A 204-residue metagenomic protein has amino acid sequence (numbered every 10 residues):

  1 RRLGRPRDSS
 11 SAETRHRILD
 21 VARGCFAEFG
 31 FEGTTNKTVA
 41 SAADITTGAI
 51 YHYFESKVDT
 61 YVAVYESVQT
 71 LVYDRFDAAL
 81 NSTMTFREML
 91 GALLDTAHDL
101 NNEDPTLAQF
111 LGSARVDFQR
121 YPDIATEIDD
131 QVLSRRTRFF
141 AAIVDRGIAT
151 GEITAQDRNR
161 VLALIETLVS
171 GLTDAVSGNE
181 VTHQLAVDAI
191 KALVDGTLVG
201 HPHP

Functional and structural regions predicted by a protein language model:
R1-E13, H203-P204: N-terminal intrinsically disordered/low-complexity leader segments
P6, R17, V21, C25-D59 (+1 more regions): Helix-turn-helix
T14-A22, V39, V64-V68, V72 (+2 more regions): Generic hydrophobic, amphipathic alpha-helix propensity
A63, D74-Q109, V161-I165, V187 (+1 more regions): Hydrophobic alpha-helical connector segments
Y73, E103, P122-A149, N159-A163 (+1 more regions): Amphipathic alpha-helical packing segments from all-alpha helical-bundle domains
E88, N101-T126, D174: Amphipathic alpha-helical segments used for helix-helix packing
A141-A142, T154-A175, L185-T197: Hydrophobic alpha-helical segments that form the core of small-molecule binding pockets and/or dimer interfaces
